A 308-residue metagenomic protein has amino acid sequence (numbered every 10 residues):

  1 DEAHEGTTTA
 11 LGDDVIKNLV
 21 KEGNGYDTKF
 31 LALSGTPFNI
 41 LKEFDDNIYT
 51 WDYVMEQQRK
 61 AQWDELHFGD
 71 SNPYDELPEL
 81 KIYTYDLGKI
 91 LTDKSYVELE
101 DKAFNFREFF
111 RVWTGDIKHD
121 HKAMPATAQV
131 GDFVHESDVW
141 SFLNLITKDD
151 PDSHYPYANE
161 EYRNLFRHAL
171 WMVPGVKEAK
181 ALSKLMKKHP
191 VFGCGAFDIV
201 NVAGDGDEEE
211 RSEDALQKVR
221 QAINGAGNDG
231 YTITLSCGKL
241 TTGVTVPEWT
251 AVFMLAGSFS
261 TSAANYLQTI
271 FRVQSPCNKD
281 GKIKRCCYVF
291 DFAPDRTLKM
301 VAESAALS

Functional and structural regions predicted by a protein language model:
D1-L31, T36: SF2 helicase catalytic motif II
H4, I199-L307: Conserved RecA-like P-loop NTPase helicase motor core
T8-G12, D46, P125-D150, E178-A179 (+3 more regions): Phosphate/oxyanion-binding active-site loops and adjacent basic polyanion-contact surfaces
L11-K17, E43-W51, L185-H189, T250-F253 (+2 more regions): Short secondary-structure boundary/capping segments
L19-D27, Y74-D75, Y162-N164, N224-D229 (+1 more regions): Conserved catalytic network of the ASCE P-loop NTPase/AAA+ motor domain
G25, K29, L41-A169: Interdomain helical connector at the RecA1-RecA2 junction of SF1/SF2 helicase-like NTPases
G35, P174, G238: Conserved H-loop
G175-A203: Conserved helicase motor "Helicase C" RecA-like lobe of SF1/SF2 P-loop NTPases
